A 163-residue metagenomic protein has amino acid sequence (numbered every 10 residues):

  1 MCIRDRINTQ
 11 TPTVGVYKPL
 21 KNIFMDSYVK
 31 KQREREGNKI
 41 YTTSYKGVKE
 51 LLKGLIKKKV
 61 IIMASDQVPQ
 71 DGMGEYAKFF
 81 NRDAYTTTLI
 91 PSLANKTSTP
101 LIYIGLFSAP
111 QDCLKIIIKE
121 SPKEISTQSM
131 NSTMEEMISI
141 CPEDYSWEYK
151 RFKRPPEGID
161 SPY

Functional and structural regions predicted by a protein language model:
M1-I3: Short, small-residue-biased leader/transition segments that mark boundaries at the very start of proteins
N8-Q10, Y45-Y163: Non-catalytic C-terminal accessory region of glycerolipid acyltransferases and related lyso-lipid remodeling enzymes
V14-Y45: Membrane-interfacial amphipathic helices and adjacent loop/beta segments that form the lipid-substrate binding surface
